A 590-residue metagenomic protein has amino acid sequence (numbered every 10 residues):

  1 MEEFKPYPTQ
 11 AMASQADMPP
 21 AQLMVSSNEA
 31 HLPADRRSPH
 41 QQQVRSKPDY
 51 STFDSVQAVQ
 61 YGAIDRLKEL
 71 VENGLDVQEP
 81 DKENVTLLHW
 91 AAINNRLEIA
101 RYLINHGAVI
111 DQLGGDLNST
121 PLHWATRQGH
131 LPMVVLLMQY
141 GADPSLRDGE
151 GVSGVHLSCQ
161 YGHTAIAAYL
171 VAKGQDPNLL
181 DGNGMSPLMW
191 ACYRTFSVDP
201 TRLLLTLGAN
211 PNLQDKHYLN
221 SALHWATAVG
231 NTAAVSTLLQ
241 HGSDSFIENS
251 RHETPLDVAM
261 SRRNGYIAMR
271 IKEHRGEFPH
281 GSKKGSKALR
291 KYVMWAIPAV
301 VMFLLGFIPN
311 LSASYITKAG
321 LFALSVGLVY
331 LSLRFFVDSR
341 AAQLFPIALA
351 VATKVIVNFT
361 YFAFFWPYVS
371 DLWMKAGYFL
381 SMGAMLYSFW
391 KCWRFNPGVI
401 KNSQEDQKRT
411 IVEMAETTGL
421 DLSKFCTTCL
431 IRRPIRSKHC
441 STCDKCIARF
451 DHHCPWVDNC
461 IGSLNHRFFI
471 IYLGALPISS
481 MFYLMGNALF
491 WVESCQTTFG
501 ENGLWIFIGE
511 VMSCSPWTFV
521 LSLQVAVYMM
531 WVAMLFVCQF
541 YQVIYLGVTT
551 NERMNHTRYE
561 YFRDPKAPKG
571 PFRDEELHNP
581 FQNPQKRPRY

Functional and structural regions predicted by a protein language model:
Y50, K82-E83, D116-L117, G149-E150 (+3 more regions): Ankyrin repeat start-site detector
F53, T86, T120, P132 (+7 more regions): Ankyrin-repeat start motif
G62, N95, G129, G162 (+3 more regions): Ankyrin-repeat intra-repeat helix-capping/turn positions
R66, E98-I99, P132-M133, A165-I166 (+3 more regions): Conserved ankyrin/ankyrin-like repeat signature
K68-L75, R101-V109, V135-A142, A168-D176 (+3 more regions): Ankyrin repeat domain, specifically the short helix-to-loop turn at the C-terminus of the second helix of each repeat
V77-P80, I110-G114, P144-R147, P177-L180 (+2 more regions): Ankyrin repeat boundary signal
S286-P434, D444-A448, H452-H453, V457-Y590: Membrane-associated feature with strongest affinity for ZDHHC
